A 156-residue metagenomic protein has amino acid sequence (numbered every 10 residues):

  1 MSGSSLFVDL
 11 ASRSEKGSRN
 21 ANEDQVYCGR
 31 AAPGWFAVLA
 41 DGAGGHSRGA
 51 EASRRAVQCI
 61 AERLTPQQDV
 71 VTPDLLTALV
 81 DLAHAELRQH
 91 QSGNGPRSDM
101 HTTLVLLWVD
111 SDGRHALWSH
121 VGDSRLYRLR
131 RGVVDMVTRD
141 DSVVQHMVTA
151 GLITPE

Functional and structural regions predicted by a protein language model:
M1-E156: PP2C/PPM-type serine/threonine phosphatase catalytic domain
